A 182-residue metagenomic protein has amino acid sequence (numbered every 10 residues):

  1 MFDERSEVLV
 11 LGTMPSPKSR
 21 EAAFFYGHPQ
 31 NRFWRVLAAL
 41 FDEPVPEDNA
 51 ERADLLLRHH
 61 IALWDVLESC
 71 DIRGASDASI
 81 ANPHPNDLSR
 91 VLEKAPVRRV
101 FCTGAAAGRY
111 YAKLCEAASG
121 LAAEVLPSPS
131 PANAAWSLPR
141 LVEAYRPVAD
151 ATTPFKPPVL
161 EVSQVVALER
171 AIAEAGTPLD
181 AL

Functional and structural regions predicted by a protein language model:
M1-H28: N-terminal beta1-alpha1 ligand-phosphate binding loop
F2-E7, H28-P29, G74-S89, A112-L182: C-terminal capping/extension of enzyme domains
L11-G12, C102-A105, S128: Short His-Asn-centered micro-motif
P15-K18, E68, A107, S130: Short, glycine/serine-rich, charged loops/turns that create anion-binding and catalytic segments at active sites
K18-S79: Short, surface-exposed acidic-centric catalytic microdomains
N31, A107-G108: Alpha-helix N-cap/helix-start and coil->helix boundary motif
L37, Y110-Y111: Hydrophobic packing residues within well-ordered alpha-helices of enzyme cores
R58-A106: Internal catalytic-core helix/loop-beta-alpha segment that presents or stabilizes conserved functional determinants
